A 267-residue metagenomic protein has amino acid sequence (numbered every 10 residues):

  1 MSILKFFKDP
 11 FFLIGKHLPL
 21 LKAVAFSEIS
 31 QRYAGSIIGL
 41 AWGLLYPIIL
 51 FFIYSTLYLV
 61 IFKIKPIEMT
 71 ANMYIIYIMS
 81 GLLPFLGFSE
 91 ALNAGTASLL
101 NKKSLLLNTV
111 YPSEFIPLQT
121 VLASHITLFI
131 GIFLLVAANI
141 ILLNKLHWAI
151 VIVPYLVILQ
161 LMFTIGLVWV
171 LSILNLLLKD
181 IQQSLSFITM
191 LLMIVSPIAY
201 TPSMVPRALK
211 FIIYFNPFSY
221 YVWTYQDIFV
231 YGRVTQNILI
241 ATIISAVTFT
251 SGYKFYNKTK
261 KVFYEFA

Functional and structural regions predicted by a protein language model:
M1-A267: Hydrophobic transmembrane alpha-helices and immediately adjacent juxtamembrane helices of multi-pass inner-membrane
